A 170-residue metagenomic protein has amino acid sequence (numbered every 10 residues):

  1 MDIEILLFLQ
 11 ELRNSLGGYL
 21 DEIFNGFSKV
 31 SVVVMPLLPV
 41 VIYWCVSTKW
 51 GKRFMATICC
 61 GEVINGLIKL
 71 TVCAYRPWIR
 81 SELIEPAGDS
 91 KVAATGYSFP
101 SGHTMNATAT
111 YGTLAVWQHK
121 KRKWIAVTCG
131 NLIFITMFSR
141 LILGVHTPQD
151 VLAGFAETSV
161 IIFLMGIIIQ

Functional and structural regions predicted by a protein language model:
M1-M35, N65-G96: N-terminal transmembrane-helix/juxtamembrane module of multi-pass inner/ER membrane proteins
I5, L16-I23, V30, V34 (+5 more regions): Structural motif marking the loop-to-transmembrane transition
L6-L16, I58-E62, H103, A107-Y111: Short charge-dense sequence patches
L12, V41-I42, I68, L114: Broad structural signal for hydrophobic residues in well-ordered alpha-helices, predominantly aliphatic
S28-V46, H103: Hydrophobic alpha-helical transmembrane segments
Y43-W44, K52, E62, W78-Q170: Membrane-embedded catalytic cores of phosphoryl/pyrophosphoryl-handling enzymes
R53-T71: N-terminal signal-anchor transmembrane alpha helix
